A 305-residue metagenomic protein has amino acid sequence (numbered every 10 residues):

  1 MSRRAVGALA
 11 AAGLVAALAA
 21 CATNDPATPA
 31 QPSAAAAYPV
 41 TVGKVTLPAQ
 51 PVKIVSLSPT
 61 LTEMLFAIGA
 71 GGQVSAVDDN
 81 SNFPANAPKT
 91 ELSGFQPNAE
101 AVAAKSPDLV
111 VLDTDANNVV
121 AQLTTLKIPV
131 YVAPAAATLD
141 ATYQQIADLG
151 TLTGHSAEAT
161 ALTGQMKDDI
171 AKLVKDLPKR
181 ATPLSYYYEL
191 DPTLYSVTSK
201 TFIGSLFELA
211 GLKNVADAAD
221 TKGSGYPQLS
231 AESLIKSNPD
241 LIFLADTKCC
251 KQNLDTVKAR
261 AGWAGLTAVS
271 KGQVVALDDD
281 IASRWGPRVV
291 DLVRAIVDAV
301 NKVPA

Functional and structural regions predicted by a protein language model:
M1-T60, A157-Y187, D298-A305: Bacterial Sec-exported substrate-binding components of ABC uptake systems
A36-T41, T90-E100, D220-A231: Short helix-initiation/N-cap motifs at beta->coil->alpha
P51, N98-L112, I128, S230-L244: Proline-aspartate-enriched helix->loop->beta-strand connector
K53-K105, L109-D115, V215: A short, structured surface patch at a secondary-structure boundary
S58, T114-D115, A135, L190-P192 (+3 more regions): Short secondary-structure boundary segments
D79-P88, K200-Y226: Alpha-helical, coiled-coil/dimerization segments enriched in small aliphatic residues
N118, A133-L149, T182-L206, C250-N253: Extracytoplasmic ligand-binding site segments that recognize negatively charged/polar headgroups
A141, I146-D148, T160, L241 (+1 more regions): Structured C-terminal subdomain patch of bacterial secreted/periplasmic proteins
